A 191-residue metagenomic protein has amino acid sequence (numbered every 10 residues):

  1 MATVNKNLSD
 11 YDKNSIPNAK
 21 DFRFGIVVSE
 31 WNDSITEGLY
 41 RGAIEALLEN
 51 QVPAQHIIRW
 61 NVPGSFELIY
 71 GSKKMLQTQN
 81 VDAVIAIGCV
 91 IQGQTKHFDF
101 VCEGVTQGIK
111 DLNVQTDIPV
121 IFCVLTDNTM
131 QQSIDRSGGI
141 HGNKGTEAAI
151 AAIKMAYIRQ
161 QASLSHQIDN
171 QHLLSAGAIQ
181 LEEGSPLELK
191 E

Functional and structural regions predicted by a protein language model:
A2-N5, F98-D99, E103-E191: C-terminal binding/interaction regions
K6-Y11: N-terminal charged helix/coil linker that caps or initiates catalytic domains
D12-V62: Glycine-rich phosphate/diphosphate-binding loop of Rossmann-like nucleotide-binding domains
F24, A54-H56, V90-Q94, M130-R136: Glycine/charged-rich beta-loop-alpha catalytic/anionic-binding loops adjacent to active sites
G25, I58, E67, D82-V84 (+1 more regions): Structural motif
E30-W31, C89-V90, L125-T129: Short, ordered loop/turn segments at secondary-structure junctions
D33, E37, R41, V62-F66 (+3 more regions): Electropositive phosphate-/nucleotide-binding environments in soluble metabolic enzymes
E67-I109, N113: Glycine-rich phosphate-binding loop
